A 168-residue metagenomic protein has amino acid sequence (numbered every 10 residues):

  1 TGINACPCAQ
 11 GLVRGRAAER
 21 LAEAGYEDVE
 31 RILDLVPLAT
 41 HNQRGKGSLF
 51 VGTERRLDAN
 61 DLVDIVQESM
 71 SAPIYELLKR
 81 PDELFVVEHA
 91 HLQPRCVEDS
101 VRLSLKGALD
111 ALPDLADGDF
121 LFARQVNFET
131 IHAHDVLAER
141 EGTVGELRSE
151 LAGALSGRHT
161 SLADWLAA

Functional and structural regions predicted by a protein language model:
T1-A168: N-terminal intrinsically disordered, cationic/polar leader segments that include organellar targeting peptides
